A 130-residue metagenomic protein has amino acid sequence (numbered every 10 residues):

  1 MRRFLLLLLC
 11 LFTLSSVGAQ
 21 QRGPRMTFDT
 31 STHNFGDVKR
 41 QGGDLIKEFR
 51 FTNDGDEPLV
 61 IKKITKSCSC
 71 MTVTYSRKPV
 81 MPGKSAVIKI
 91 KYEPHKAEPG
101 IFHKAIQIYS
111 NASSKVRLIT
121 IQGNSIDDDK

Functional and structural regions predicted by a protein language model:
F4-T13: Sec-dependent N-terminal signal peptides
G18, K47-N53, I90, K104-Y109 (+1 more regions): Buried hydrophobic-core signal for structured, non-transmembrane domains
Q20-D54, S125-K130: Beta-sheet-dominated interaction scaffolds and their linkers
D54-E57, K96, A112: Short, acidic/polar linear motifs in exposed loop/turn regions
D56-V87: Surface-exposed binding patches on compact interaction domains or structured appendages
I88-K96: Short, hydrophobic beta-strand segments
E98-D127: Terminal connector regions
